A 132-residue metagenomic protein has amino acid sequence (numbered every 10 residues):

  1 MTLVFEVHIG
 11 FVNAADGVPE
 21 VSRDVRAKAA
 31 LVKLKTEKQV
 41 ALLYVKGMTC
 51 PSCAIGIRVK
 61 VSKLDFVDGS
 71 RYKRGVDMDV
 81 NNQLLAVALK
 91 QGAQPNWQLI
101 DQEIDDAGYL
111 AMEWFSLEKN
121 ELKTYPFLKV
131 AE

Functional and structural regions predicted by a protein language model:
M1-H8: Bacterial N-terminal signal peptides
L43-F66: Short, thiol/selenol-centered motifs that function as redox-active sites or metal-ligating centers
I57, N96-A107: Short amphipathic alpha-helices in soluble, non-transmembrane regions that often serve as interface/regulatory elements
R71-Q83, L117: RNA-recognition motif
M78-L89, L122: Surface-exposed aromatic
K90-P95: Helix N-cap motif at beta-to-alpha junctions
A107-E121: Conserved short beta-strand edge segments in small beta-sheet-based binding/regulatory domains
E121-E132: Short, low-order "capping/linker" segments at domain edges
